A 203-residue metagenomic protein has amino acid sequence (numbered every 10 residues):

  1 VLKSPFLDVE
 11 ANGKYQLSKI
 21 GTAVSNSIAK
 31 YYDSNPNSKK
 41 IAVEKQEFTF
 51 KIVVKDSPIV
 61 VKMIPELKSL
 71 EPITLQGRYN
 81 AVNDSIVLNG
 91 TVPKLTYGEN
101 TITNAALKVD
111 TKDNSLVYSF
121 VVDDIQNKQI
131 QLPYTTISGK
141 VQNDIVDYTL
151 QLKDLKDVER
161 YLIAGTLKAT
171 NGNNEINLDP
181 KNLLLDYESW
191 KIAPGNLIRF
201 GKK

Functional and structural regions predicted by a protein language model:
V1-K203: Interface amphipathic segments
